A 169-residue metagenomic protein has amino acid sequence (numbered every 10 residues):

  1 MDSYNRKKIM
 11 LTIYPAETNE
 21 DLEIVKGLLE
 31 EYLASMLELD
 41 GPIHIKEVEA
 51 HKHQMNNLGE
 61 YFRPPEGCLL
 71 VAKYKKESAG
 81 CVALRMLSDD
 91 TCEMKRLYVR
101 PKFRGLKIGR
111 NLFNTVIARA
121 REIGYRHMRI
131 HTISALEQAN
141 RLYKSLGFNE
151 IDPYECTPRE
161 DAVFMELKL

Functional and structural regions predicted by a protein language model:
R6, R126-L146, D152-L169: C-terminal "cap" of GNAT-fold acetyltransferases
T12, A16-D21, E30-L58: Conserved GNAT-fold acetyl-CoA-binding loop/helix
N56-V71: A short helix-loop-beta-strand connector motif used in the catalytic cores of GNAT acetyltransferases and, in some
V71, E77-R85, E93: Conserved beta-strand in the GNAT
L97-V99, T132: Hydrophobic adenine-recognition pocket in adenosine-nucleotide-binding enzymes
V99, G105-A118, R141, S145: Conserved acetyl-CoA-binding loop-helix of GNAT-fold acetyltransferases
